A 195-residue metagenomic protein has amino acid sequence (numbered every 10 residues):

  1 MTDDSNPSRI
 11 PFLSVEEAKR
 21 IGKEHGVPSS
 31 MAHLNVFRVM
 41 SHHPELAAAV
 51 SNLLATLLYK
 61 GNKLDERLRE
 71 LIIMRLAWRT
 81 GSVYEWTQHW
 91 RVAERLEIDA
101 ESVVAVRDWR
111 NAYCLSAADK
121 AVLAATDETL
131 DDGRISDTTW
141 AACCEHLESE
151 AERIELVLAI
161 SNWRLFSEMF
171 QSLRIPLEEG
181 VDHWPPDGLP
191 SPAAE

Functional and structural regions predicted by a protein language model:
M1-E195: Hydrophobic alpha-helical segments
